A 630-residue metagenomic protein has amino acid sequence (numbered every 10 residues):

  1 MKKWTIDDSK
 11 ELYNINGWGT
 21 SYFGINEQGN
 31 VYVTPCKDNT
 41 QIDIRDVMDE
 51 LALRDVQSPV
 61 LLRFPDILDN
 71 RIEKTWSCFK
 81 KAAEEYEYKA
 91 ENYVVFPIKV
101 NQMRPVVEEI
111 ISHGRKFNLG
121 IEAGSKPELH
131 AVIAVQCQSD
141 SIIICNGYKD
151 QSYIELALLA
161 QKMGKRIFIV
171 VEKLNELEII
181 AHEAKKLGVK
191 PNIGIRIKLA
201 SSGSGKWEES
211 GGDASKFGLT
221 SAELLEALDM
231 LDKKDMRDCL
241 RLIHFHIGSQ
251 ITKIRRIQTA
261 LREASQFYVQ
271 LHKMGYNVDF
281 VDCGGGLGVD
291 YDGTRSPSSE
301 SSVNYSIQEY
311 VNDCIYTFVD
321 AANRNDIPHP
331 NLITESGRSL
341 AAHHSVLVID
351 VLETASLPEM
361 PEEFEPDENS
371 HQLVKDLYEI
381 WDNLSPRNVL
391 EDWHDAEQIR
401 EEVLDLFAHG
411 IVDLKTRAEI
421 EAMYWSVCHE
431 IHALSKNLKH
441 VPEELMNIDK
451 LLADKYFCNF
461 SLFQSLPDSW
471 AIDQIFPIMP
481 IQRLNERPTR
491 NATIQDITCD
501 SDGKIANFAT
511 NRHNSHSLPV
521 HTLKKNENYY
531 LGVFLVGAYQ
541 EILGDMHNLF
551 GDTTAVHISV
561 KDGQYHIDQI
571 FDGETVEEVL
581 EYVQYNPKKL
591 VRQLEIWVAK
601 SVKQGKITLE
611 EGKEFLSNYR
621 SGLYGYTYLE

Functional and structural regions predicted by a protein language model:
M1-V31: Charged, compositionally biased N-terminal leader segments and the immediate start of the first structured element
D7-S9, E73-K81, R104-E109, L129-H130 (+5 more regions): Short alpha-helical segments and helix-capping/turn motifs at coil-helix boundaries
T20, I25-Q102: Low-complexity, highly charged intrinsically disordered N-terminal segments that act as targeting/localization
S58, L62, E84-K89, M274-V278 (+1 more regions): Flexible, glycine/charged-enriched surface loops at secondary-structure junctions
D66-K74, E226, E263, D313: A non-catalytic, amphipathic alpha-helix used as a structural packing/dimerization or gating element in enzyme scaffolds
E87-D282, L287-V289, N304-E309, T317 (+1 more regions): Active-site-proximal beta-alpha core segment in soluble small-molecule metabolic enzymes
I251-T259, D290-I307, S339-T354: Short glycine/threonine-rich loop-to-helix capping motif typified by GTGT followed within a few residues by an Asp-Pro
D313, V319-E630: Charged (often Lys/Glu-rich) extended helix/loop segments that serve as interaction or gating elements
